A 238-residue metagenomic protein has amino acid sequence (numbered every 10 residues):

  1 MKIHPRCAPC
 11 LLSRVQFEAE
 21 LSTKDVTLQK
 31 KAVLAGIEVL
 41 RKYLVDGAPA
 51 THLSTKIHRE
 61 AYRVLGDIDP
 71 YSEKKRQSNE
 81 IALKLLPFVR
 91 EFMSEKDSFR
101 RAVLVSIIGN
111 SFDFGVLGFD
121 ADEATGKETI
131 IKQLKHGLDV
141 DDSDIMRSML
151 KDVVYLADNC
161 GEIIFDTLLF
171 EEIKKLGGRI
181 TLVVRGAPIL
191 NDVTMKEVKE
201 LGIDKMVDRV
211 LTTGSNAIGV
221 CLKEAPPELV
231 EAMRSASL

Functional and structural regions predicted by a protein language model:
K2-D152: Electropositive, gly/pro-rich neighborhoods at or near active sites that engage anionic ligands
I131-G137, S215-L222: Short, flexible loop segments at the rims of nucleotide/cofactor-binding pockets, characterized by
D139-D142, D166, A225: Amphipathic coiled-coil/heptad-repeat helices and related helical stalk/stem segments that mediate oligomerization
M146-M149, G202-D204, E231-M233: Solvent-exposed alpha-helices and their adjacent loops that cap or buttress functional pockets in soluble metabolic
L150-K151, G177, V207-D208, S235-S237: Short, well-ordered alpha-helix to beta-strand connector turns
V153-I164: Short, glycine-rich nucleotide/cofactor-binding loops
F165-C221: Redox- and metal-dependent alpha/beta enzyme cores, enriched for Fe-S-associated oxidoreductases and cofactor-handling
V220-L238: A short, acidic, amphipathic alpha-helical segment used as a generic capping/interface helix at domain edges
